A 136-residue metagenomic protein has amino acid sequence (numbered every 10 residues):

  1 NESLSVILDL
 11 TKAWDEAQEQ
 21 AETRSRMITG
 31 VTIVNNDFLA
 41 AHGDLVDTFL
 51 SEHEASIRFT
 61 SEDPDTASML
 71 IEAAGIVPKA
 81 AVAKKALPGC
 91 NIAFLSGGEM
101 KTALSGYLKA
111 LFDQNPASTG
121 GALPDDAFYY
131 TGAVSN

Functional and structural regions predicted by a protein language model:
N1-L70: Pocket-lining segment of extracytoplasmic ligand-binding domains
D65-N136: An extracytoplasmic/periplasmic, membrane-proximal ligand-sensing/linker region
